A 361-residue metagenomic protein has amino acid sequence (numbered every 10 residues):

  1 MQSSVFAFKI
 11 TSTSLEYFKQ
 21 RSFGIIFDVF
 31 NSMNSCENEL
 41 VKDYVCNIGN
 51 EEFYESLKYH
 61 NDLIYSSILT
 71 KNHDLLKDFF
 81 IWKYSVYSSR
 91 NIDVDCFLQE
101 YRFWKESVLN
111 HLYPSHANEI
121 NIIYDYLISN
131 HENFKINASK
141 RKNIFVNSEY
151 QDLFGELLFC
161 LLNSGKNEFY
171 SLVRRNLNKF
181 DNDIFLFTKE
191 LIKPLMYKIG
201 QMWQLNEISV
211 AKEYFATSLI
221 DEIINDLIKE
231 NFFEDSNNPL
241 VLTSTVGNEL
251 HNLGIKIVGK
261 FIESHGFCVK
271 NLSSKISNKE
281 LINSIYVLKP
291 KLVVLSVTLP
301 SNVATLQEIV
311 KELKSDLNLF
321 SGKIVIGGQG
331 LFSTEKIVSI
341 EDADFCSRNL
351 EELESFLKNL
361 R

Functional and structural regions predicted by a protein language model:
M1-W82, S88-R102, L109-N178: Core of compact, soluble alpha-helical bundle domains
R90, N252-K256: Cytosolic, long alpha-helical scaffolding segments
R175-N252: Long amphipathic N-terminal alpha/beta scaffold segment
F215, E222, I257, N283 (+1 more regions): Alpha-helical scaffolding segments of alpha/beta enzyme cores, especially the outer helices of TIM-barrel or partial
K256-K270: Short helix-loop-beta junction
E263, N271, I276-K336: Cofactor-cradling patches in redox/metallo enzymes
C268, K291, D344: Residue-level detector of anion-binding/catalytic polar loops
G327-R361: Peripheral docking tails and interdomain loops at the edges of cofactor- or intermediate-handling domains
